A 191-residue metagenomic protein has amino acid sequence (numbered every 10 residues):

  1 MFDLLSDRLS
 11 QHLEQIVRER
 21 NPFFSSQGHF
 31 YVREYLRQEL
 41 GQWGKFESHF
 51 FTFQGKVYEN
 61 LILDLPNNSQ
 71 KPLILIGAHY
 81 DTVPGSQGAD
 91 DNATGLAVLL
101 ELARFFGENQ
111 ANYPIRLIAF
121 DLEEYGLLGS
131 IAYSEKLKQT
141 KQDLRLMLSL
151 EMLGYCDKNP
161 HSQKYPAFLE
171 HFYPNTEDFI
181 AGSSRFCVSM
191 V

Functional and structural regions predicted by a protein language model:
D3-S10, F23-E34, A89-A97, E124-L128: Soluble non-cytosolic domains of exported or imported proteins
R8-P66: A non-catalytic alpha/beta surface segment that caps or lines the substrate-entry region of metallo-dependent hydrolase
F50, N67, Y80, D121-E123: A mature extracytoplasmic/lumenal domain signature
Y58, K71, Q110-N112: Extracytoplasmic
P66-L73: Proline/glycine-enriched tight loop/beta-turn segments at coil->beta junctions that connect or precede beta-strands
L73-H79: Short beta-strand element of the alpha/beta-hydrolase
V83-V191: Acidic/histidine-rich catalytic neighborhood of metal-dependent amide-processing enzymes
